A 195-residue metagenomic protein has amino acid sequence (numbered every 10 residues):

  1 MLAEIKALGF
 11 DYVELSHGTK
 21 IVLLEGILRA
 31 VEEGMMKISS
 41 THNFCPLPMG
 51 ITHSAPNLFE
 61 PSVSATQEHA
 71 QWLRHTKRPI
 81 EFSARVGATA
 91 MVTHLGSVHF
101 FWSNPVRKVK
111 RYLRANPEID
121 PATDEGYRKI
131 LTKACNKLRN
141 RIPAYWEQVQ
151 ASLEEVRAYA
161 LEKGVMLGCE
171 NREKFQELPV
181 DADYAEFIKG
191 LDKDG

Functional and structural regions predicted by a protein language model:
M1, E14-A30, P48, H99-W102 (+1 more regions): Acidic-and-aromatic substrate-binding clefts and catalytic sites of carbohydrate-active enzymes
A3-D11, E33: A short, Lys/Arg-enriched amphipathic alpha-helix followed by its capping loop at the start of a domain
I5, A30-V31, S83, A160: A generic structural signal for well-ordered alpha-helical segments
G9-Y12, K37, F82, V86-G87: Short loop/turn motifs at secondary-structure junctions
L15-T19, S40-C45, T93-L95, C169-E173: A cross-domain feature marking catalytic cores of carbohydrate-active enzymes and several ubiquitous metabolic/repair
L23-T41, R107-A122: Short acidic, glycine/proline-enriched helix-loop-strand junctions
F44-E60: A short glycine/small-residue-enriched secondary-structure motif
P61-G195: Active-site acidic/histidine proton-transfer and metal-coordination neighborhood in alpha/beta enzyme cores
